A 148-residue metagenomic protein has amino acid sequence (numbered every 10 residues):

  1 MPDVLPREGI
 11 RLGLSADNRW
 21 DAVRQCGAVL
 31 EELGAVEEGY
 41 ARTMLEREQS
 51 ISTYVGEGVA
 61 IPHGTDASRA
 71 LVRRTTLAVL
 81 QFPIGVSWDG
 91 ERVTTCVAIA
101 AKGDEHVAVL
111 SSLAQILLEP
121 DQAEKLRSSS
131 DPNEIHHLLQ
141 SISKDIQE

Functional and structural regions predicted by a protein language model:
M1-E148: Cytosolic covalent-transfer regions centered on His/Cys nucleophiles that carry phosphoryl or persulfide groups
